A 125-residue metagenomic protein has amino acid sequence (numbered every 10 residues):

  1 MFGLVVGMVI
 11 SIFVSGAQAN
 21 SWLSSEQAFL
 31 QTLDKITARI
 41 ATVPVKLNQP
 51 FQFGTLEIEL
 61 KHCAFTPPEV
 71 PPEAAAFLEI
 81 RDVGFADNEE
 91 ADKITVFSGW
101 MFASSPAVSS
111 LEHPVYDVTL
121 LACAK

Functional and structural regions predicted by a protein language model:
M1-G7: Sec-dependent signal peptide recognition, specifically the positively charged N-region followed immediately by
G3, G16-K125: N- and C-terminal low-complexity/disordered segments
M8-V14: Hydrophobic core
